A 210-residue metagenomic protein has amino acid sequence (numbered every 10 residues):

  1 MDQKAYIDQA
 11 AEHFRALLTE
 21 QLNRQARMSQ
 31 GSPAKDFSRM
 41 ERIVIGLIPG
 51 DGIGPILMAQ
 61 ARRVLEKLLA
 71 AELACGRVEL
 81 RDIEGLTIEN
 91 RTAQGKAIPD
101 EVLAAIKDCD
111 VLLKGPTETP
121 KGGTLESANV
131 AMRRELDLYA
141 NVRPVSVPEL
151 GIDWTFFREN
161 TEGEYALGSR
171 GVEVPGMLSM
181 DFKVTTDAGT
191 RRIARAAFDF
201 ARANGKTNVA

Functional and structural regions predicted by a protein language model:
D2-Y6, A10-F14, P49, L57-L65 (+6 more regions): General structural feature for long, well-ordered alpha-helical segments within catalytic domains of soluble enzymes
Q3, I7-S29, P33-R81: N-terminal phosphate-binding or glycine-rich loops at protein starts, especially the Walker A/P-loop of NTPases
L18, L22, A61, L65-L73 (+5 more regions): Structural signal for hydrophobic packing residues in well-ordered secondary-structure cores of soluble enzyme domains
E41-I43, I152, K206-T207: Nucleotide donor/acceptor-binding cores
G46-R62, L68, P175-A210: Glycine-rich phosphate/diphosphate-binding loop of Rossmann-like nucleotide-binding domains
G50-G52, G85, T117: Short, ordered loop/turn segments at secondary-structure junctions
L73-P99: N-terminal beta-loop-helix "entrance" segment that forms/cooperates in small-molecule cofactor or anionic ligand
N90-K183: N-terminal glycine-rich phosphate/adenylate-binding segment common to multiple enzyme folds
